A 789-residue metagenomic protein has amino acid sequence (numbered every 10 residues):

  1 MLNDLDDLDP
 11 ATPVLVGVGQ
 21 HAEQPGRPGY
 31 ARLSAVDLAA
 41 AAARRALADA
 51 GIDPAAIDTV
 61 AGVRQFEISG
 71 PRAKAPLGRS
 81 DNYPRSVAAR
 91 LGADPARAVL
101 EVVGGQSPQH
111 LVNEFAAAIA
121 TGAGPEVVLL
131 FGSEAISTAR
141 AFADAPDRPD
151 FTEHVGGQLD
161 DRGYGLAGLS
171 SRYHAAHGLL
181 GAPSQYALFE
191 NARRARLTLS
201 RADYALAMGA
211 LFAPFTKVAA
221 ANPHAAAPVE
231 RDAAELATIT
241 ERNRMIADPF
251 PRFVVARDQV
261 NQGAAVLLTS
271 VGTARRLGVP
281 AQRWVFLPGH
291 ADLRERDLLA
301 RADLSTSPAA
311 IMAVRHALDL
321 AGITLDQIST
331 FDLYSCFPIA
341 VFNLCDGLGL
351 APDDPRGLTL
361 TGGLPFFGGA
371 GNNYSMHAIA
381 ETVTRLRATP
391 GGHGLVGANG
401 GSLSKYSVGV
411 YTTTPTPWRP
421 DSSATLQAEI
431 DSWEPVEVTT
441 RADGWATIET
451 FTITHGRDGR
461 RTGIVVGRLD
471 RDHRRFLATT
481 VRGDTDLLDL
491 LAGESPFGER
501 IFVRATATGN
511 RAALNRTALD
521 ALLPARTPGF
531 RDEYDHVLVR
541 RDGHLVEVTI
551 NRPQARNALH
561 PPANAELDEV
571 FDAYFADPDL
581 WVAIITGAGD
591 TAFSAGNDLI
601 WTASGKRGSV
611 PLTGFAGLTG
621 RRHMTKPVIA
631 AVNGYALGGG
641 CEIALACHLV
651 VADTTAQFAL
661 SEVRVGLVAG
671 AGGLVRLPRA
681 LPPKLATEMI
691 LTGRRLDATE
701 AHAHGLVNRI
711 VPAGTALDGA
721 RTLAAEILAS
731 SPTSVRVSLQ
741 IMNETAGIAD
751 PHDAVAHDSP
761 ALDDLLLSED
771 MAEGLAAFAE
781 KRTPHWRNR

Functional and structural regions predicted by a protein language model:
M1-V36, R45, G156-L179, E190-N191 (+6 more regions): Condensing-enzyme catalytic core mediating Claisen C-C bond formation in acyl metabolism
A35-I52, Y83-P84, S270, T306-A321 (+2 more regions): Short, well-ordered amphipathic alpha-helical segments that serve as non-catalytic structural scaffolds within diverse
A46, L522-D590: Conserved CoA-thioester-binding segment of acyl-CoA-metabolizing enzymes
R64, S69-V127, G132-T138, A145-S170 (+8 more regions): Conserved catalytic cysteine-centered active-site region of acyl-thioester-dependent Claisen-condensing enzymes
V102-S133, G178-A221, V266-T273, I311 (+4 more regions): Active-site-proximal alpha-helical scaffold in enzymes
G587-H623, G666-L667, A746-A749: Glycine- (often His-adjacent) and acidic-residue-rich active-site loop that binds/positions the CoA thioester
G617-T625, A631, L637-I690, A703-H704 (+1 more regions): CoA-thioester-processing core
V651-A656, A698, V707-A756, D763 (+2 more regions): C-terminal long alpha-helix characteristic of the crotonase
